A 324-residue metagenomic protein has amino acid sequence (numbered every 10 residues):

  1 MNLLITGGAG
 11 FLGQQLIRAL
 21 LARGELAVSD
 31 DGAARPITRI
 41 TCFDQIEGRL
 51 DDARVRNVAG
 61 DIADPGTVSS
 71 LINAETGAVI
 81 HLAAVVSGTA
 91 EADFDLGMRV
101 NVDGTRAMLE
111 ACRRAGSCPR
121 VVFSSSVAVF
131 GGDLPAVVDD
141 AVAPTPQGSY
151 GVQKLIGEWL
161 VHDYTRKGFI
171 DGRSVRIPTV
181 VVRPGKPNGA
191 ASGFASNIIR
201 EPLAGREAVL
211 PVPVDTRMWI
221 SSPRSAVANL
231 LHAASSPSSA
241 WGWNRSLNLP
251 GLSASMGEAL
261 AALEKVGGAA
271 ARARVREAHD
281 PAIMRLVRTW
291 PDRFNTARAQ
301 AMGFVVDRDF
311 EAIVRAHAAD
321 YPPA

Functional and structural regions predicted by a protein language model:
M1-L26: N-terminal Rossmann NAD(P)H-binding glycine-rich loop of SDR-like oxidoreductase domains
R49, A59-V100: NAD(P)H-binding glycine-rich loop region in Rossmannoid oxidoreductase-like domains and their noncatalytic homologs
A63, A92, L96-A107, P144 (+1 more regions): Glycine-rich NAD(P)-binding loop of the Rossmann-fold in SDR/ketoreductase-type enzymes
D103-G148: Conserved Rossmann-fold NAD(P)-dependent oxidoreductase catalytic core, especially the SDR/UDP-sugar
G132-L134, Q147-R173: Active-site Tyr-X1-5-Lys
H162-R217, P223-S225: NAD(P)-dependent short-chain dehydrogenase/reductase
P202, P213, V227-N229, A233-V287: Mid/C-terminal beta-alpha module of Rossmann-like enzyme folds, strongest in SDR-family dehydrogenases/epimerases
E277-H279, P291-A301, R308-A324: Amphipathic terminal alpha-helices
